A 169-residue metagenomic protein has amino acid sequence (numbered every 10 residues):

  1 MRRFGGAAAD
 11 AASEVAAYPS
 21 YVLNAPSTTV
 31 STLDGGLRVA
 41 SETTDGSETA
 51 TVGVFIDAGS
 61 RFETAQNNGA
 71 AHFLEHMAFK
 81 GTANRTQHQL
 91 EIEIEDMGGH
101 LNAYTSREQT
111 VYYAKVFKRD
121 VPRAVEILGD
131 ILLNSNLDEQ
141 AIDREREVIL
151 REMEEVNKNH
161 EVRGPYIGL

Functional and structural regions predicted by a protein language model:
M1-I92, Y113-V116, E126-L128: His/Glu-rich zincin catalytic helix
G5-A17, G81-A83, Q87-L169: Acidic/histidine-enriched segments that form metal/cofactor-coordinating and catalytic pocket/exosite environments
